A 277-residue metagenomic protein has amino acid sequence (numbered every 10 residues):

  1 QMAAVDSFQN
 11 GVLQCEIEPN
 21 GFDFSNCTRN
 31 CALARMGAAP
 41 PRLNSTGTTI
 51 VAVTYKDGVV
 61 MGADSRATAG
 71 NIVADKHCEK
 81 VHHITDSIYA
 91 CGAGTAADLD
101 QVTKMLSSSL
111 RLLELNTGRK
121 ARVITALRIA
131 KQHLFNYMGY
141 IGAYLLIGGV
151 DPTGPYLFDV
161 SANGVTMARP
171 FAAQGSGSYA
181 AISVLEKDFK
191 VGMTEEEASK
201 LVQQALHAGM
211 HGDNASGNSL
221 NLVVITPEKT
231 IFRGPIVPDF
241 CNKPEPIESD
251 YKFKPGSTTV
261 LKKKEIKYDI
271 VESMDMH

Functional and structural regions predicted by a protein language model:
Q1-H277: Long, low-complexity N-terminal extensions
